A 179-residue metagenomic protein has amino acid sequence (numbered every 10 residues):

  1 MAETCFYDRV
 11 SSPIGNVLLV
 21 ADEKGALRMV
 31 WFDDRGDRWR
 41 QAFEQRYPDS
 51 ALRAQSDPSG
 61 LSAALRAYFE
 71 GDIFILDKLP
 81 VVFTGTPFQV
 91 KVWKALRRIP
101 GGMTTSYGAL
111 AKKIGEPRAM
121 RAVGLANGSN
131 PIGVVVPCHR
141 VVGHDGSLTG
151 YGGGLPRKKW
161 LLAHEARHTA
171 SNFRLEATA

Functional and structural regions predicted by a protein language model:
M1-R118, H164-A179: Basic nucleic-acid-binding alpha-helical/helix-turn surface characteristic of O6-alkylguanine DNA
R118-L162: Short glycine/serine-rich loop segments
